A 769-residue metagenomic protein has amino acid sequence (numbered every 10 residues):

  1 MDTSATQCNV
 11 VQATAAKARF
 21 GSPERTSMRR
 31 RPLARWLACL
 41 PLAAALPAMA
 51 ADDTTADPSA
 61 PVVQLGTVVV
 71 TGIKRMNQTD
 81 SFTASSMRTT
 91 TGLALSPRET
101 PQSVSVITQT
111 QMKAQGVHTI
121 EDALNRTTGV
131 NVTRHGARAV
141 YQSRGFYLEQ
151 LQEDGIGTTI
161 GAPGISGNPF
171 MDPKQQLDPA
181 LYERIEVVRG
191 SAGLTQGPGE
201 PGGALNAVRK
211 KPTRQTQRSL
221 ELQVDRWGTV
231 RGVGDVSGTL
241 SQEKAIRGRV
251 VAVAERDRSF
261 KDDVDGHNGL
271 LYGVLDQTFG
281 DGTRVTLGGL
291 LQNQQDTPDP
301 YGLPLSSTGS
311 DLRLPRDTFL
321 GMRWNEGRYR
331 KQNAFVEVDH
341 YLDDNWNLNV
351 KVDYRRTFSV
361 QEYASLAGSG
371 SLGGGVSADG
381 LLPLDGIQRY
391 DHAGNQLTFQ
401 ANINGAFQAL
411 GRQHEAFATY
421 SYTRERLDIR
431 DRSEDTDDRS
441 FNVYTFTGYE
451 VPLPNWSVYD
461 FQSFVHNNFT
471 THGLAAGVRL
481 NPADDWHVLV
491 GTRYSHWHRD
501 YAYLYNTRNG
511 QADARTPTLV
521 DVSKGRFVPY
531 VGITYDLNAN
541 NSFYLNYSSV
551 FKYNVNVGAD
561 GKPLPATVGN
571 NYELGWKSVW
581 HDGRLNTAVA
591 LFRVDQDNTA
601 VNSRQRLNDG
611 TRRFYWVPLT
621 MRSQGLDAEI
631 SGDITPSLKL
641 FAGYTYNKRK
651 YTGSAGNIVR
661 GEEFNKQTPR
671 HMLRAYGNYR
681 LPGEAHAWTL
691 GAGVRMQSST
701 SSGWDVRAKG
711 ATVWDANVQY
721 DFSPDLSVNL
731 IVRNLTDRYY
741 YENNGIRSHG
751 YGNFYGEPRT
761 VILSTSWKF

Functional and structural regions predicted by a protein language model:
S4, M696-S701, Q719-F769: C-terminal beta-signal and adjacent terminal beta-strands/loops of Gram-negative outer-membrane beta-barrel proteins
L65-Q215, L574: Acidic, small-polar-rich N-terminal luminal/periplasmic segments of exported/outer-membrane proteins
I160, S166, M171, A180-E183 (+5 more regions): Outer-membrane beta-barrel translocator/receptor signature
E255-S259, Y272-T278, G282-Y341, R356-G394 (+4 more regions): Acidic/polar loop-and-plug regions of large Gram-negative outer-membrane beta-barrel proteins
D276-T278, G394, Q413-E425, V465-Q596 (+2 more regions): Structural signature of Gram-negative outer-membrane beta-barrels, strongest in the C-terminal barrel of TonB-dependent
V336-T357, G386-L504: Face-selective signature of the C-terminal outer-membrane beta-barrel domain
D339-Y341, N347-D353, T357-S365, Y544 (+2 more regions): Membrane-embedded beta-barrel scaffold of Gram-negative outer-membrane proteins
D484-D485, W616-G703, T736, S766: Gram-negative outer-membrane beta-barrel transporters
